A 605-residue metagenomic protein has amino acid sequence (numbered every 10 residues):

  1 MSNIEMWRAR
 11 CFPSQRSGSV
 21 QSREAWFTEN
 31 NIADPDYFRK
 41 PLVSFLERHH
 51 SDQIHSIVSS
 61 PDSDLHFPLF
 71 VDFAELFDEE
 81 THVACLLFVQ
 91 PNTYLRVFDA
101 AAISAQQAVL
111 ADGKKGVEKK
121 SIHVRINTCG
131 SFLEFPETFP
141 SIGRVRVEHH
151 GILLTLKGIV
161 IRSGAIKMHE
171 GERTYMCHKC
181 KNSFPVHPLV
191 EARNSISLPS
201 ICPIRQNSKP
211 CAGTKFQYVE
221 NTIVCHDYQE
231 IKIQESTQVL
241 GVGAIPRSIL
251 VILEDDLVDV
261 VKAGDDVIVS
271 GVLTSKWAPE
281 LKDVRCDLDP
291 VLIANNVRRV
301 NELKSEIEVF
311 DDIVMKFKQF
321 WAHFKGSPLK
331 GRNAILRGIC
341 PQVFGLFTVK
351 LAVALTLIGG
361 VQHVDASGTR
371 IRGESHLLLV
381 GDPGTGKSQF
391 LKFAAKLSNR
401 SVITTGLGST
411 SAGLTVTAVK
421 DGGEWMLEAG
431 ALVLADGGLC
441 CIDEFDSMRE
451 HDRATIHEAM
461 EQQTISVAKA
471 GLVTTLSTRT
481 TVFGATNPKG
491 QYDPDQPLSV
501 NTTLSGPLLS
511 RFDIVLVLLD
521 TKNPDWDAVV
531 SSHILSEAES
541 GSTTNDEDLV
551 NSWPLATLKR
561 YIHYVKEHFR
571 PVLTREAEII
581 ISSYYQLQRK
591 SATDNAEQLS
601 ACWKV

Functional and structural regions predicted by a protein language model:
M1-D265, S270, S275-E280, C286: Long, low-complexity, serine/threonine- and charged-residue-rich intrinsically disordered N-terminal tails that act as
V124, D266-S327: Interdomain "pre-motor" coupling segment immediately N-terminal to P-loop NTPase/helicase cores
R125-N127, L153-I166, Y175-M176, K181-P188 (+1 more regions): Conserved ASCE/P-loop NTPase catalytic core
I142-R146, M315-V349, S401, R570-R575: Dynamic helix-loop-helix/coil hinge segments at AAA+ ATPase domain boundaries and subdomain interfaces
K167, N545-D546, H568-L573, Q588-V605: C-terminal helical "lid" subdomain and adjoining coupling/linker elements of P-loop NTPases
V261-A278, C286-L288, V297-R299, N333-Q342 (+2 more regions): Alpha-helical coupling/stalk and coiled-coil linker elements that connect catalytic or binding modules and transmit
L303-G326, I403, P524, S540-T543 (+4 more regions): N-terminal switch/interaction subdomains of large nucleotide-dependent motors and GTPases
L439, Y585-Q588: Extended alpha-solenoid helical-repeat scaffolds
